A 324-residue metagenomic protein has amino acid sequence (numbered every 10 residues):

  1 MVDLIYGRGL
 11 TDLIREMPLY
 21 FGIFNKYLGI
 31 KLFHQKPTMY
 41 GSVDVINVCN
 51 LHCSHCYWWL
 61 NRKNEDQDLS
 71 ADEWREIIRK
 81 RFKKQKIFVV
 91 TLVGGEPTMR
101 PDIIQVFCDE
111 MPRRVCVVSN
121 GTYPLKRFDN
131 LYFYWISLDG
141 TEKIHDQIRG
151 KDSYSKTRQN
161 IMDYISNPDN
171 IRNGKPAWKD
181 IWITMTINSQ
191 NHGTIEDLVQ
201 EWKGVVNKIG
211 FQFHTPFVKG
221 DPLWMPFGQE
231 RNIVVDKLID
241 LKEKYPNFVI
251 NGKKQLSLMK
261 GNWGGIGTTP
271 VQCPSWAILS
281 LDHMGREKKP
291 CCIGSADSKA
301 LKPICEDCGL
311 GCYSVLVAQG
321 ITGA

Functional and structural regions predicted by a protein language model:
M1-D3, N64, Y132-G285, S295-P303: Radical SAM enzyme [4Fe-4S]-AdoMet core and its adjacent flexible, acidic and glycine-rich loops/tails across
V2-R127: Conserved alpha-helical substructure of the radical SAM core
L19-T38, C273-I293: Short, charged low-complexity linear segments at domain edges
G41, V45, Y134, I183 (+2 more regions): A structural signal for short, well-ordered beta-strand segments
V48, H52, Q272, I304-D307: The −1 position to Zn-ligating cysteines in a subset of zinc-ribbon hairpins
W59, V93, S137, Q212 (+1 more regions): Conserved residues at the C-terminal ends of beta-strands
P101-I104, K126-F128, H145-D146, D221 (+1 more regions): Short glycine-/acidic-enriched loop or helix-start segments at secondary-structure transitions that form or flank
W276, K288-A324: Cysteine-cluster motifs in flexible loop/terminal segments that predominantly coordinate metals
